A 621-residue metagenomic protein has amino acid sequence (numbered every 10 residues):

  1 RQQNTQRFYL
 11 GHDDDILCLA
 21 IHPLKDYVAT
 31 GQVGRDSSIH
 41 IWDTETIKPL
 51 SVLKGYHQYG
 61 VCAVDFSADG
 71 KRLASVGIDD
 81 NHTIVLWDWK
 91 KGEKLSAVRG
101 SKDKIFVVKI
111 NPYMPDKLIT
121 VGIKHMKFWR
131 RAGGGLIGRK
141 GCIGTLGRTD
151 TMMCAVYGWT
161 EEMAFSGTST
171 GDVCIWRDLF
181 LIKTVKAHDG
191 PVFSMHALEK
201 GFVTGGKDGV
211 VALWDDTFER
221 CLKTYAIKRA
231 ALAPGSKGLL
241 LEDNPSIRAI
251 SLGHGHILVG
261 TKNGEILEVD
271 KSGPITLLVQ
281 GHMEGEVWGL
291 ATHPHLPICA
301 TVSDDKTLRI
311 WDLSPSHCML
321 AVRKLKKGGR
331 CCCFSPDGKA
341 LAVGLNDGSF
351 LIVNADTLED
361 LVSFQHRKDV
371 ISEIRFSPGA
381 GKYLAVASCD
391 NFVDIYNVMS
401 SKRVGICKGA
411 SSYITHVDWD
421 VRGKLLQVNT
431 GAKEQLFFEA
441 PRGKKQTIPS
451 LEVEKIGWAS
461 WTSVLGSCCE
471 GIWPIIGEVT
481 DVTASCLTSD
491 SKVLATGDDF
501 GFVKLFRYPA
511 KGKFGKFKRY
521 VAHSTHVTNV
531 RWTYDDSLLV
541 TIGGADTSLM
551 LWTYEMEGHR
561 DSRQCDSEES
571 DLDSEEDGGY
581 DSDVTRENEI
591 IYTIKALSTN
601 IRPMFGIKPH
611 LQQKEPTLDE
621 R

Functional and structural regions predicted by a protein language model:
R1-E620: WD40-repeat beta-propeller superdomains and closely related acidic/aromatic-rich repeat-like regions
